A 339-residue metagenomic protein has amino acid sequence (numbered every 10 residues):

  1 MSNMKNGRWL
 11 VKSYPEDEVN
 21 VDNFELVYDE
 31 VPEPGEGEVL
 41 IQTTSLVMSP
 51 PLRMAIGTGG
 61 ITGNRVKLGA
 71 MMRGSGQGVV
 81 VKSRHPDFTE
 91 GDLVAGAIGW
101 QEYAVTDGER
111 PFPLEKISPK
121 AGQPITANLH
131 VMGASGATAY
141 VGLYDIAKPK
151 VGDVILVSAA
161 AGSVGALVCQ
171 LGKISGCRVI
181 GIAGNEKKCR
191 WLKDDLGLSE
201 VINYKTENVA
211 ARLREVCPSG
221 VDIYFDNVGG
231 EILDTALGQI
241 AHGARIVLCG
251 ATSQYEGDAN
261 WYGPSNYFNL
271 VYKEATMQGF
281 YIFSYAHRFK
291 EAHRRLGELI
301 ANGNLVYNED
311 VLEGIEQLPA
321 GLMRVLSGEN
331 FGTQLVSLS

Functional and structural regions predicted by a protein language model:
S2-M4, F283-S339: C-terminal hydrophobic helical "lid"/dimerization subdomain of Rossmann-like NAD(P)H-dependent oxidoreductases
E30-M48, I56-W100: Glycine-rich beta-strand-centered segment in the early N-terminal region that forms part of a ligand/cofactor-binding
M72-V79, E90-A159, N304: NAD(P)H dinucleotide-binding glycine-rich loop of Rossmann-like/cofactor-binding domains, especially the beta1-alpha1
A95, L156, I202, Y224-F225: N-terminal Rossmann-like NAD(P) cofactor-binding module of classical short-chain dehydrogenase/reductase
E102, G184-W191, W261-Y267: Short, glycine/polar-rich helix-capping loops at beta-to-alpha or helix-loop-helix junctions that flank or form
L129-E207: Mid-domain Rossmann-like dinucleotide-binding core that forms the NAD(H)/NADP(H) cofactor-binding site
N208-P218: Short amphipathic alpha-helix with an adjacent loop that forms part of the alpha/beta core around
E231-L305, S339: Glycine-rich phosphate-binding loop and adjacent beta-alpha segment of Rossmann(oid) nucleotide-cofactor-binding
